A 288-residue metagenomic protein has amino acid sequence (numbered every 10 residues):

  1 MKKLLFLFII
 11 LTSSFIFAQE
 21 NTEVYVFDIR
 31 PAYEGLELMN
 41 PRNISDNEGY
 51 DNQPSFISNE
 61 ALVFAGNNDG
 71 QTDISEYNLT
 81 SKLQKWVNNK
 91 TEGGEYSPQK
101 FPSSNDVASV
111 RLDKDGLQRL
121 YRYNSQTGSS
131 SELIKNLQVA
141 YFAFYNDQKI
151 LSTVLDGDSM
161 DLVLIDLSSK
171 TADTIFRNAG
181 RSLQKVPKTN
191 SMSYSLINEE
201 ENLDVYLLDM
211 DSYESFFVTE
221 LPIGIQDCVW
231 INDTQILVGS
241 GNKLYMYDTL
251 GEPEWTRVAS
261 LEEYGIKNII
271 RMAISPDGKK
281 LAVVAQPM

Functional and structural regions predicted by a protein language model:
M1-E20: Bacterial Sec-dependent N-terminal signal peptides
A18-M288: Sequence signature of WD/YWTD-type beta-propeller architectures
